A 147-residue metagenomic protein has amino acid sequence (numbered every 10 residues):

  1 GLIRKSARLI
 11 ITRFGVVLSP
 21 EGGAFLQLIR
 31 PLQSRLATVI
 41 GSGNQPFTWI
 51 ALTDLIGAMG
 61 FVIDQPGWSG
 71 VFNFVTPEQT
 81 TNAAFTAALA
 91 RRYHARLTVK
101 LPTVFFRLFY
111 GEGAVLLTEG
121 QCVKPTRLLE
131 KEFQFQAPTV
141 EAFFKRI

Functional and structural regions predicted by a protein language model:
G1-I11: Active-site Tyr-X1-5-Lys
K5-A7, L18-Q27, V62-F72: Glycine/proline-rich active-site loop of Rossmann-fold NAD(P)-dependent oxidoreductases
R13-G22, S42-I50: Glycine-rich "substrate-gating" loop/helix at the edge of Rossmann-like oxidoreductase active sites
S19, F47-T53, T80, V123 (+1 more regions): Residue-level signal for the nucleotide or nucleotide-sugar donor/cofactor binding architecture
Q27-I50, D54, A58: A conserved pocket-lining segment of Rossmann-fold NAD(P)-dependent short-chain dehydrogenase/reductase
L55, M59, F74, F85 (+2 more regions): Non-catalytic, hydrophobic alpha-helical segments
Q65-E112, K145: Mid/C-terminal beta-alpha module of Rossmann-like enzyme folds, strongest in SDR-family dehydrogenases/epimerases
V115-I147: C-terminal amphipathic/interface module of NAD(P)-dependent oxidoreductases and related NAD-binding regulators
